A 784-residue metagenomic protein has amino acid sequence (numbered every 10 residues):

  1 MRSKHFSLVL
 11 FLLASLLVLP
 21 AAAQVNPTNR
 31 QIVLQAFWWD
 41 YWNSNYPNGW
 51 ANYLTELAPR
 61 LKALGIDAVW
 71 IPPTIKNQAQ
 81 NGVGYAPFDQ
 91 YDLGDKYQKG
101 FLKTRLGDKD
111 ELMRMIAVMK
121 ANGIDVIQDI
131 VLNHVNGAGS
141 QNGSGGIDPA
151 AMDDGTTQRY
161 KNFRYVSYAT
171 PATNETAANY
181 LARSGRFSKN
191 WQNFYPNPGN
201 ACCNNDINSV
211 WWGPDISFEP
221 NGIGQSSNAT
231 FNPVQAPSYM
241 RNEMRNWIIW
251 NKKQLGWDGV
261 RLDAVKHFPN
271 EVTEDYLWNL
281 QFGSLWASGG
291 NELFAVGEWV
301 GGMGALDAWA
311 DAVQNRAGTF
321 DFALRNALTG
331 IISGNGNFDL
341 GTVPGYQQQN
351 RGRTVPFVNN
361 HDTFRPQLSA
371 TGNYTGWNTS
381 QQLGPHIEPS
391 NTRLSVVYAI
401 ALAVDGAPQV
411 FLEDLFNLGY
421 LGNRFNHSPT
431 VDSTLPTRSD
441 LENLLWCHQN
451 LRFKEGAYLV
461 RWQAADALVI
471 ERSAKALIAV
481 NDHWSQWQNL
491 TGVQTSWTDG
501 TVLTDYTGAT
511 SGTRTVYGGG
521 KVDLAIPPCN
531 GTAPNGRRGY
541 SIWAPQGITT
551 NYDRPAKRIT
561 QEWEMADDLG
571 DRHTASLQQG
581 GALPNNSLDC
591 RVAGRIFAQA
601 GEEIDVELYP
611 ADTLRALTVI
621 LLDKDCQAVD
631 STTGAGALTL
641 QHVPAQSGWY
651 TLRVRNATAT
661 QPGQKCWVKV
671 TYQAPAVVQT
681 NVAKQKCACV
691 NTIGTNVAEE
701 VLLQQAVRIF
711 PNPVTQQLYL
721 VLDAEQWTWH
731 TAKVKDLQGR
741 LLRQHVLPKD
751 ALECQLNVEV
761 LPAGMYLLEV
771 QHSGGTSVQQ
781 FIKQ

Functional and structural regions predicted by a protein language model:
S7-V18: Bacterial N-terminal signal peptides
L19, T618-K624, E699-F710, V714-Q784: C-terminal outer-membrane/trafficking sorting elements
A23-E56, A63-D67, I71-L255, V272-A308 (+2 more regions): Substrate-binding/active-site clefts of carbohydrate-active enzymes
V25-L34, E56-R60, I66, P73 (+5 more regions): Active-site-proximal helices and loops of the catalytic beta/alpha 8
L503, Y650-L652, Y766-E769: A short tyrosine-centered beta-strand micro-motif
N551-T560, P675-F710, D723-E725: Residue-level detector of functionally pivotal "anchor" positions at catalytic/ligand-binding pockets or at interdomain
L583-L638, V643-W649, R655-T660, L703: Acidic, Ser/Thr/Pro-rich low-complexity intrinsically disordered segments
L617, A659-V678: Edge beta-strands of jelly-roll/beta-sandwich modules across compartments, strongly enriched in secreted/luminal
